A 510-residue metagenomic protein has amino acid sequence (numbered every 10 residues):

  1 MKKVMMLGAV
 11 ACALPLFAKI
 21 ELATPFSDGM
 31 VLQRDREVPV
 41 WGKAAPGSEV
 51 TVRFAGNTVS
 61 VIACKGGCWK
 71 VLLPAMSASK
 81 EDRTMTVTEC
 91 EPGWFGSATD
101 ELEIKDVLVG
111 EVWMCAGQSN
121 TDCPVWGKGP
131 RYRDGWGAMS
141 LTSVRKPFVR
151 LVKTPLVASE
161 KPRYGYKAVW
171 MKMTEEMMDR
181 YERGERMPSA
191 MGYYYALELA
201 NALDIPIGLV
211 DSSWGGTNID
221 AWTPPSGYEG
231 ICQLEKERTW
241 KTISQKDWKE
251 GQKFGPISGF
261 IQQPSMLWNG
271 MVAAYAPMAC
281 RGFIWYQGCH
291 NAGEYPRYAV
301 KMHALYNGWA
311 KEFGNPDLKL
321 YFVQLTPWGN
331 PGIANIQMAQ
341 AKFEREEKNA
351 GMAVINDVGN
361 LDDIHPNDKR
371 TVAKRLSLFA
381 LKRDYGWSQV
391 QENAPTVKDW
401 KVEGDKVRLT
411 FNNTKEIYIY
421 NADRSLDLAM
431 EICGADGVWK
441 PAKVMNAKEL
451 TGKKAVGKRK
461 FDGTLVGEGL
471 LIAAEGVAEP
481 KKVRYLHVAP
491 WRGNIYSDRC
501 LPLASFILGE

Functional and structural regions predicted by a protein language model:
V4-A13: Sec-dependent N-terminal signal peptides
L14-A18: Sec/Tat signal peptide C-region and signal peptidase I cleavage site
K19-E510: Cell-envelope and extracellular/periplasmic
